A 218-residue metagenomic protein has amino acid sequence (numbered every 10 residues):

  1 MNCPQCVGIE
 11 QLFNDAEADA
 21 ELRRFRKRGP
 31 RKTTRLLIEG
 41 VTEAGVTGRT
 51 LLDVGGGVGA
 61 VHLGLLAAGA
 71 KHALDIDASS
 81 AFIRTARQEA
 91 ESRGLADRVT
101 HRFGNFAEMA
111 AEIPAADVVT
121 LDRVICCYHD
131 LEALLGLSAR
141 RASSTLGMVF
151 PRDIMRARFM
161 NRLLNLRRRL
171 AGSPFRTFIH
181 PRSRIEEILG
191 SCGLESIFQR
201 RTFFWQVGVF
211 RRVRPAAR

Functional and structural regions predicted by a protein language model:
M1-A44: Conserved class I S-adenosyl-L-methionine
G55-G57: Class I SAM-dependent methyltransferase "Motif I" SAM/SAH-binding loop
A60-A96, F103: Class I SAM-dependent methyltransferase SAM/SAH-binding core
E108-I113: Short conserved loop adjoining the S-adenosyl-L-methionine
V118-D130: A short SAM/SAH-binding and catalytic strip from SAM-dependent methyltransferases
Y128-S138: A short, conserved alpha-helix within the catalytic core of class I
S143-R152: Conserved beta-strand signature within the Rossmann-like core of class I S-adenosyl-L-methionine
F175-C192: Short alpha-helix
